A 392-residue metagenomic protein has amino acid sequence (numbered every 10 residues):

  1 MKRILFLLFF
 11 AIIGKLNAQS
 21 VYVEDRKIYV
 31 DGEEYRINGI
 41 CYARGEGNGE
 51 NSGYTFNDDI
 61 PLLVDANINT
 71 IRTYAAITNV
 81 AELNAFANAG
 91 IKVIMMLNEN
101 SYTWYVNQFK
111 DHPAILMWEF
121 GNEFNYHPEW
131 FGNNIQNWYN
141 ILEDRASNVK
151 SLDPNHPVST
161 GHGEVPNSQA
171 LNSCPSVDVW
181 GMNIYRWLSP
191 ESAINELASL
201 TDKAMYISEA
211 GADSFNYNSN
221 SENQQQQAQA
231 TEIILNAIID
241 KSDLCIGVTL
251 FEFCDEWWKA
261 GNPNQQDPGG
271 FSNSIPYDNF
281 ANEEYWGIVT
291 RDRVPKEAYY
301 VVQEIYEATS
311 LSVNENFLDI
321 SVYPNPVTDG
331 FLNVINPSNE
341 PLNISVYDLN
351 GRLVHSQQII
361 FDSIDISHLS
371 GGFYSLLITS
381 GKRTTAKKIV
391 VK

Functional and structural regions predicted by a protein language model:
M1-I4, V391-K392: Positively charged n-region of N-terminal signal peptides that target proteins for export
I4-I13: Sec-dependent N-terminal signal peptides
Q19-E119: Active-site-adjacent substrate/metal-binding segments within catalytic domains of carbohydrate-active enzymes
N38-I40, I71-T73, V93-M95, L116-F120 (+4 more regions): Hydrophobic faces of well-ordered beta-strands that scaffold small-molecule active sites in alpha/beta enzyme cores
W104-Q136, S159-T160, I246-G247: Active-site groove signature of glycoside hydrolases
N137-D243: Extracellular glycoside hydrolase catalytic/binding regions
F251-S312: Aromatic-rich peripheral "rim/lid" segments of glycoside hydrolase catalytic domains that contact and position glycan
N316-Y323, V327-K392: C-terminal outer-membrane/trafficking sorting elements
